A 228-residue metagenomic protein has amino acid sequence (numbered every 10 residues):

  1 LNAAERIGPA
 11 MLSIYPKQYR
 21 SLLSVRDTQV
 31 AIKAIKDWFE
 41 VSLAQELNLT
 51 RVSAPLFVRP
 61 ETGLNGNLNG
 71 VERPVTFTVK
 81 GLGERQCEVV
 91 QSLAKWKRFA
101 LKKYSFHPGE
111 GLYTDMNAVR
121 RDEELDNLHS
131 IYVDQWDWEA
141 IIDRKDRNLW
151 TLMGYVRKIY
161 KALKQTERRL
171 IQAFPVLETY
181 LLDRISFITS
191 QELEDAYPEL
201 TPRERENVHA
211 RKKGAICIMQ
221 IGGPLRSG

Functional and structural regions predicted by a protein language model:
E5-G228: Structured aminoacyl-transfer and RNA-binding surfaces used for tRNA recognition/handling in the translation apparatus
